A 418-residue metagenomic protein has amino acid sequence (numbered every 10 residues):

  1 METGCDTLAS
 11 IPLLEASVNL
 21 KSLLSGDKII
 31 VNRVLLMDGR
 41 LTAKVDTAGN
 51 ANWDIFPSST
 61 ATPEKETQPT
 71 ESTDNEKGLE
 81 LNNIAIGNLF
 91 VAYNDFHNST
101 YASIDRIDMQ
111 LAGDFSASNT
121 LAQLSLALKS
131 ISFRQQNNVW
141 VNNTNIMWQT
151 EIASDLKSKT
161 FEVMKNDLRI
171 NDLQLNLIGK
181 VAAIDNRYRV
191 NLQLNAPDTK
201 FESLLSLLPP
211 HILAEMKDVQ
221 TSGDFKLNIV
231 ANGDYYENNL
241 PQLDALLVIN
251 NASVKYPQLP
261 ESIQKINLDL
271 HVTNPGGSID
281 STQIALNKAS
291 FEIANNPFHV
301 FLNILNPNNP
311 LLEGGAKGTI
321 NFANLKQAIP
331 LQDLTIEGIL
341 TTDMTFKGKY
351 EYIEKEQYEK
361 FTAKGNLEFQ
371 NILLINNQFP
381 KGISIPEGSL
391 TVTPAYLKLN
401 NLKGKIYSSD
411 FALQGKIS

Functional and structural regions predicted by a protein language model:
M1, G39, G87-N94, A127-F133 (+7 more regions): Generic short beta-strand segments
M1-A117, V181-D185, V190, L194-A214 (+3 more regions): Secondary-structure transition motifs
G4-V18, V31, H97-L111, N138-Q149 (+7 more regions): Amphipathic hydrophobic-ligand
I11, V34, G39, I84-V91 (+10 more regions): Solvent-exposed loop/turn tips at the surfaces of repeat/solenoid architectures
L23-K28, E237-L240, I279-S281, I353-E359: Short loop/turn motifs that connect adjacent beta-strands in outer-membrane beta-barrel proteins
K28-R33, L81-N83, L121-Q123, R189-N191 (+3 more regions): Outer-membrane beta-barrel architecture
G87-F90, L128-I131, L156-T160, L204-L213 (+5 more regions): Flexible, solvent-exposed coil segments and beta strand-coil junctions, predominantly the extracellular/periplasmic
